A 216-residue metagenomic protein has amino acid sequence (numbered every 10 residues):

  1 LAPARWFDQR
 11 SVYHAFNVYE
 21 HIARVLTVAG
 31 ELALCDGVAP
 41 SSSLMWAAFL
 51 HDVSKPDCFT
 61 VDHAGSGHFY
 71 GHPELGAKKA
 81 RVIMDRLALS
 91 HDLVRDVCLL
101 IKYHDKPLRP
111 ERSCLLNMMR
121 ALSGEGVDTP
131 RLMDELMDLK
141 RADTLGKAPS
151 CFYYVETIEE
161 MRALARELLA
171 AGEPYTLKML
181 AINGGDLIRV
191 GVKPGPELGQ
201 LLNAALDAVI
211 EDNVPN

Functional and structural regions predicted by a protein language model:
L1-A33, R120-L122: Long, charged alpha-helical interface segments
A2-F7, V97-L99, E197-A208: Short linear loop/turn motifs
D8-R10, T60-A64, G185-D186, A205-A208: Glycine- and acidic
N17, A29-T157: Divalent metal-dependent catalytic cores for phosphoryl transfer on phosphate-bearing substrates
H21, L93, P194-E197: Helical mechanochemical/support elements of P-loop NTPase systems and associated helical scaffolds
A23-L26, A77-K78, L180-G185: A generic alpha-helix surface/boundary motif
G37, S41, V82-R86, G146-N216: Charged substrate- and nucleic-acid-binding regions of tRNA-handling and nucleotidyl-transfer enzymes, centered on
